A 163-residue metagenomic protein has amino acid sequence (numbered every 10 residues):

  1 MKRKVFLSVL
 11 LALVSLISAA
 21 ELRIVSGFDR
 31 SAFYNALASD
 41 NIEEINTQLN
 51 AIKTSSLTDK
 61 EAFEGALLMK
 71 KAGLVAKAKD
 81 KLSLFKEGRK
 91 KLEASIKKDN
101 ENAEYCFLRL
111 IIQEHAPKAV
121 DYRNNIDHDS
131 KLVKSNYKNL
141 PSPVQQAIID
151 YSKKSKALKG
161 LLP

Functional and structural regions predicted by a protein language model:
E21-N46, T58, A66-L67: N-terminal leader/linker segments that initiate helical-solenoid repeat arrays
N35-L49, K81-R89, Y122-R123: Helix-turn-helix repeat elements of alpha-solenoid scaffolds
A38, K70-K79, H115-V120: Short coil/turn linking the two alpha-helices of tandem helical-hairpin repeats
S83, E87-K90, D121-N139: TPR/TPR-like (Sel1-like) alpha-helical repeat modules
H128-P163: Terminal, low-structured helical/coil segments at or just beyond the last alpha-helical repeat
